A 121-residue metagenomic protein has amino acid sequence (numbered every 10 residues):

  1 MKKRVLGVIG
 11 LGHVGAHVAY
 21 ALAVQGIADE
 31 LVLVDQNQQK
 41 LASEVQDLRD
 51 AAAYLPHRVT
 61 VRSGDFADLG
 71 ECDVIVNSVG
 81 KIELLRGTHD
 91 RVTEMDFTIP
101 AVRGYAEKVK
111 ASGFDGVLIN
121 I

Functional and structural regions predicted by a protein language model:
K2-L6: Extreme N-terminal starter segment of soluble prokaryotic enzymes
G7-V8, L33: Hydrophobic Val/Ile/Leu positions in short beta-strands of Rossmann-like dinucleotide-binding domains
L11-G12: Glycine-rich Rossmann-fold phosphate-binding loop(s) that bind the pyrophosphate of adenine dinucleotide cofactors
G15-A16: N-terminal Rossmann-fold NAD(P) dinucleotide-binding loop
L22: Aromatic pocket-lining residues of Rossmann-like dinucleotide-binding sites
Q36-E71: Conserved N-terminal Rossmann-fold NAD(P) cofactor-binding segment
R58-S112: Rossmann-like NAD(P)-binding element
K110-I121: Conserved Rossmann-fold NAD(P)-dependent oxidoreductase catalytic core, especially the SDR/UDP-sugar
